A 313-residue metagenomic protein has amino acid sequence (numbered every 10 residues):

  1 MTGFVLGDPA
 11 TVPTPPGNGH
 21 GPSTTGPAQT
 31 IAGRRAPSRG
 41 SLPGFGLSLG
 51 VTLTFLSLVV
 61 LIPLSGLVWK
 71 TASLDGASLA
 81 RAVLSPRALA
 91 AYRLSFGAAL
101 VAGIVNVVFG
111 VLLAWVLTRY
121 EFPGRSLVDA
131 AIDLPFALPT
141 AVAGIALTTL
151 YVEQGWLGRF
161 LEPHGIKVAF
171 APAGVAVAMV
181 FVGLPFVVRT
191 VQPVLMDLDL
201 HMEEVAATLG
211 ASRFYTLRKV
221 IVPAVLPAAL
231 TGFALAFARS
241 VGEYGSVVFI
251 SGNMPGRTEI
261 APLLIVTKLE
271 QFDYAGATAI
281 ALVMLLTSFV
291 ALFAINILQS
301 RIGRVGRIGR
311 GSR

Functional and structural regions predicted by a protein language model:
F4-V5, P15, T24, I31 (+6 more regions): C-terminal transmembrane helix and the adjacent membrane-cytosol boundary/short C-terminal tail of inner/organellar
G26, T30-G46, L67-I104, R119-Y120 (+1 more regions): Periplasmic/extracellular loop-to-transmembrane helix junction in inner-membrane transport proteins
A32-G40, G76-L84, L89, G124-R125 (+3 more regions): Membrane-interfacial helix termini and adjacent extracytoplasmic/periplasmic loops of multi-pass transporters
L42, L79, P86, Y244-A294: Interhelical loop and adjacent transmembrane-helix boundary motif in polytopic membrane transport permeases
G50-F55, I104, A130, L134 (+4 more regions): Transmembrane alpha-helices
L58, R93, G97-F109, L113 (+6 more regions): Hydrophobic alpha-helical transmembrane segments of multipass integral membrane proteins, especially permease/channel
V101-I132, I145, T149, F160 (+3 more regions): Transmembrane-helix boundary motif in ABC transporter permease subunits
Y120-V128, W156-L157, A171, H201 (+3 more regions): Membrane-helix interface segments
